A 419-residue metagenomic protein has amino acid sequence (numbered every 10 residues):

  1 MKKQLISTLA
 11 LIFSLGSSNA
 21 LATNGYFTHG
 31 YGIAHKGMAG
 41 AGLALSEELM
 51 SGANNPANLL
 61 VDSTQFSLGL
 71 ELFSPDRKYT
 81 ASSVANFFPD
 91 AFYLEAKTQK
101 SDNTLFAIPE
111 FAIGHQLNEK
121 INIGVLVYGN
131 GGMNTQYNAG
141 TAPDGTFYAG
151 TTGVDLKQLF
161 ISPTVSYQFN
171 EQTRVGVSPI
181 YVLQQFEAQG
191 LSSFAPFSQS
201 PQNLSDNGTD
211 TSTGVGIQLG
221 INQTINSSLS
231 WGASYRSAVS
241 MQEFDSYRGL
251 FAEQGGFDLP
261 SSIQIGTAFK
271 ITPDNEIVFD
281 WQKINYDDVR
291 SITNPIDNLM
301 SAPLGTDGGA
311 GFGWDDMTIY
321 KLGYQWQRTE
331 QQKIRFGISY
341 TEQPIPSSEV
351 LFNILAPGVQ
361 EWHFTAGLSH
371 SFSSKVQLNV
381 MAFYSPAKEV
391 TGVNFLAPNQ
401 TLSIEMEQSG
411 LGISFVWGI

Functional and structural regions predicted by a protein language model:
M1-S7: Bacterial N-terminal signal peptides that target proteins for export
T8-G16: Bacterial N-terminal signal peptides
S18-A22: Sec/Tat signal peptide C-region and signal peptidase I cleavage site
T23-K36, N86-Y93, T98, L105-I419: Outer-membrane beta-barrel porins/channels
Y26-G42, L60-K78: Transmembrane beta-strand segments of Gram-negative outer membrane beta-barrel proteins
G40-E47, P75-T104: Surface-exposed strand-loop-strand hairpins of Gram-negative outer-membrane beta-barrel proteins
L43-L45, M50-D62, I113-L117: Outer-membrane beta-barrel pore proteins
